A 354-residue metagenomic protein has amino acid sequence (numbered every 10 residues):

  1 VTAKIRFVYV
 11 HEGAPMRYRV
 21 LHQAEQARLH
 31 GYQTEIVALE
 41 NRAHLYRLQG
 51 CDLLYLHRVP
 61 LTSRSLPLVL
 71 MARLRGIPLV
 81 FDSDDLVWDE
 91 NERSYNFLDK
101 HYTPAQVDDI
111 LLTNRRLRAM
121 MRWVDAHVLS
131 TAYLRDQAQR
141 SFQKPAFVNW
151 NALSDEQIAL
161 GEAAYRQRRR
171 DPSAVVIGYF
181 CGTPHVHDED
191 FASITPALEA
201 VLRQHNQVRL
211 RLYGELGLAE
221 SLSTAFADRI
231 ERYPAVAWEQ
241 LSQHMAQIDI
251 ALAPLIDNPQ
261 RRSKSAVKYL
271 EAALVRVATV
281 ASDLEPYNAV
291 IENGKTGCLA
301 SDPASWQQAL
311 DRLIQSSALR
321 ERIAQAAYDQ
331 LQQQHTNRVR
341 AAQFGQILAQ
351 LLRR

Functional and structural regions predicted by a protein language model:
V1-L54: N-terminal pre-catalytic "stem/leader" segment of glycosyltransferase-like enzymes
Y9-Q26, N151-Q247: Conserved catalytic-core segment of nucleotide-activated headgroup transferases in glycan assembly
A38, Q49, L70-I77, P104-H127: Membrane-proximal helix-turn-helix segments that form the acceptor-binding/catalytic region of lipid-linked
F81-N114, F147, E156-G161, D171-S173: Acceptor-binding helix/loop patch of EC 2.4 sugar-transfer enzymes, predominantly nucleotide-sugar-dependent
D89, V186-E189, P234-H244, D249-E271 (+1 more regions): Nucleotide-sugar-dependent
R122-Q167: Donor nucleotide-sugar binding/catalytic pocket of nucleotide-sugar-dependent glycosyltransferases
A163, A318-A349: A charged, aromatic-enriched C-terminal amphipathic alpha-helix characteristic of glycosyltransferases across folds
I291-A304, R312-A318: Conserved acidic donor-binding segment of nucleotide-sugar-dependent glycosyltransferases
